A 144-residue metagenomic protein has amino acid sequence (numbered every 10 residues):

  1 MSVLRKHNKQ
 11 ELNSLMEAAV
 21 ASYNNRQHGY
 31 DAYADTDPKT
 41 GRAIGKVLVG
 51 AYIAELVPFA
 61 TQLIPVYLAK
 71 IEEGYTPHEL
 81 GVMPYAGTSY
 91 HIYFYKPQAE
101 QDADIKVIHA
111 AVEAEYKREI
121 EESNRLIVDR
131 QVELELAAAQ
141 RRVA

Functional and structural regions predicted by a protein language model:
M1-A144: Terminus-proximal functional modules
